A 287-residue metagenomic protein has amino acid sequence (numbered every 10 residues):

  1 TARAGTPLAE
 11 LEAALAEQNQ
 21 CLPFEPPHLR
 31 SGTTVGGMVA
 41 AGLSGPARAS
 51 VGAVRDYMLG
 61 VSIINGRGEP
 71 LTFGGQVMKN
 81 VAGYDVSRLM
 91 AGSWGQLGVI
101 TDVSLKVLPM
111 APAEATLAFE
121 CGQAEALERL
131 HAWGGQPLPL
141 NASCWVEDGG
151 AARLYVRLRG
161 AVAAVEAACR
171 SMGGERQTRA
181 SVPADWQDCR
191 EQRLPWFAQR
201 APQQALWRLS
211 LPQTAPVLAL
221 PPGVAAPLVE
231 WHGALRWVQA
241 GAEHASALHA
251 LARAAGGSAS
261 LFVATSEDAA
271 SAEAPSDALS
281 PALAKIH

Functional and structural regions predicted by a protein language model:
T1, A152-L154, L235-R236: Hydrophobic residues embedded in beta-strands of well-ordered beta-sheets
T1-R30, V39, L43-Q76, A111-F119: N-terminal glycine-rich flavin-associated loop
R3, A53, M78, A118-G122 (+3 more regions): Catalytic cores of large soluble enzymes that bind and process phosphate-bearing ligands
G5, V156, V238: Residue-level signal for inorganic ion chemistry
E10, A124-R129, A163-R170, T214-G223 (+1 more regions): Short, conserved charged micro-motifs
A16, L105-K106, A132-G135, S171-G173 (+3 more regions): Short, solvent-exposed amphipathic alpha-helical segments in soluble enzyme and RNA/protein-processing domains
R30, Q177-H287: Conserved glycine-rich FAD pyrophosphate-binding loop
A40, L59-Q203: C-terminal substrate-binding/cap subdomain adjacent to the FAD-binding core in PCMH-type and related FAD-linked
